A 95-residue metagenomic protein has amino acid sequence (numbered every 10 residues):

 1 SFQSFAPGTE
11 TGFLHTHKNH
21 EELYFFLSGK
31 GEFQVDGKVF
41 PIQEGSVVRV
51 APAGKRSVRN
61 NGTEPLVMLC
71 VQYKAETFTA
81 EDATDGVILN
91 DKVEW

Functional and structural regions predicted by a protein language model:
S1-L14, H20: A short glycine-rich, His/Asp/Glu-containing loop-to-beta-strand
S1-Q3, Y24, L69: Conserved hydrophobic/aromatic positions in well-ordered beta-strands
S1-S4, S46, R56: Hydrophobic/aromatic beta-strand elements that line small-molecule binding cavities or substrate pockets in beta-rich
A6-E10, K30, K74-T77: Short, charged/polar surface micro-motifs in flexible loops or helix N-caps
F13, F33-Q34, V50, R56-G62: Short beta-strand His + acidic residue motifs that chelate non-heme Fe in jelly-roll/DSBH and cupin folds
N19-E21, F25-G31, D36: Glycine- and acidic-residue-biased ligand/ion/polar-headgroup-sensing regions
G37-A53: Short acidic-glycine-tyrosine-enriched beta hairpin
S57-W95: Double-stranded beta-helix
